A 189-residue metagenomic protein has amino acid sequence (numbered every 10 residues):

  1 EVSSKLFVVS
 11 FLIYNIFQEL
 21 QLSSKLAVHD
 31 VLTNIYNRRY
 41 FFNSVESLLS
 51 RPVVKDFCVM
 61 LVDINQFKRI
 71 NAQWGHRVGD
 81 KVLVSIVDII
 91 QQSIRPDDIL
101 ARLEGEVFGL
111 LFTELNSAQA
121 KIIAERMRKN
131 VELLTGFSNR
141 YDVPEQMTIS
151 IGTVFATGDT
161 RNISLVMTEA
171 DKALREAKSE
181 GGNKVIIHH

Functional and structural regions predicted by a protein language model:
E1-L32, R39-L49, I99-A101: Signal-transducing coiled-coil linker helices
K25-N43, V62-H76, V84: Conserved nucleotide-binding and Mg2+-coordinating catalytic segments in signaling enzymes
S44-W74, I90, A101: Active-site-proximal structural segments of metal-dependent nucleotidyl cyclase/transferase enzymes
V78-I99, E104-V107: Active-site-proximal alpha-helical element of nucleotidyl cyclase-like catalytic domains and analogous helices
V82, R95, G109-N130: Short helix/loop segment flanking the catalytic signature motif in cyclic-nucleotide metabolism enzymes
V87-D88, Q119-S138, E169-D171: Alpha-helical scaffold within the catalytic cores of cyclic-nucleotide enzymes
R102, V131-I149: Catalytic core regions of nucleotide second-messenger enzymes
K121-E125, V154-H189: Catalytic-core segments of nucleotide cyclases and related cyclic-nucleotide turnover enzymes
